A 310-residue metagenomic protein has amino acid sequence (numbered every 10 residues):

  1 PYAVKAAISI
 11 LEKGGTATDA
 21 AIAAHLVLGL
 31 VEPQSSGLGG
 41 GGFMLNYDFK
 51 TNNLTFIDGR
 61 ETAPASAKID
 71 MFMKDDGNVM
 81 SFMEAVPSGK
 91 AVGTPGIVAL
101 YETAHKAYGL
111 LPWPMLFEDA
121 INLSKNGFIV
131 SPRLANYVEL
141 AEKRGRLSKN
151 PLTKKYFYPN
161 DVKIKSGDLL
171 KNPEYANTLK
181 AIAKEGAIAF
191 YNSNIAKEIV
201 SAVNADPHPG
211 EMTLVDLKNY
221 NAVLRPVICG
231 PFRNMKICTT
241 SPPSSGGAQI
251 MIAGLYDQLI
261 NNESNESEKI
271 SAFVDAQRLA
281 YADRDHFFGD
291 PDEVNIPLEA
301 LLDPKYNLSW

Functional and structural regions predicted by a protein language model:
P1-K5, A17-T18, I22-G186, F190-N192 (+2 more regions): Noncatalytic scaffold domains of N-terminal-nucleophile
A6, L100, T178, M251 (+2 more regions): Generic recognition of well-ordered alpha-helical segments
S9-L11: Long, structured ligand/cofactor-binding scaffold of large enzymes
K68-I69, Q249-M251, P291-D292: Short conserved micro-motifs at the rims of enzyme active sites and ligand-binding pockets
K106-L111, E185-A187, Y256-S264, D285-G289: Short helix-capping/linker segments at secondary-structure and domain boundaries
C238, S245-M251, Q258, N262-N265: Extended, domain-scale alpha-helical bundle/helix-rich regions
I260-W310: Internal maturation/activation junctions in enzymes
